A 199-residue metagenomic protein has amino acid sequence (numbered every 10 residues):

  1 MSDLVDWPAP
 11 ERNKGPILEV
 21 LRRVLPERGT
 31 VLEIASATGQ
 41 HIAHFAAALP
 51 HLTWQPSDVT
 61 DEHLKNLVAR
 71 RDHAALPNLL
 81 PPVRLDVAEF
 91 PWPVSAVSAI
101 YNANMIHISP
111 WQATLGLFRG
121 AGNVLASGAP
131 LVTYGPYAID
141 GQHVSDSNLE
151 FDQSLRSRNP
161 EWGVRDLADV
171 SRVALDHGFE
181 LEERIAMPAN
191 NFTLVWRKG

Functional and structural regions predicted by a protein language model:
M1-E27: Class I SAM-dependent methyltransferase Rossmann-like catalytic core, especially the SAM/SAH-binding loop
L32, Q40-F90: Class I SAM-dependent methyltransferase SAM/SAH-binding core
A37: Conserved glycine-rich SAM-binding loop
W92-I100: A short acidic, Gly/Pro-enriched loop at the edge of an enzyme's catalytic core that lines a small-molecule cofactor
I108-A121: A short, conserved alpha-helix within the catalytic core of class I
G128-D140: Conserved beta-strand signature within the Rossmann-like core of class I S-adenosyl-L-methionine
V144-A168: Conserved Class I S-adenosyl-L-methionine
F179-G199: Core SAM-dependent methyltransferase catalytic element
